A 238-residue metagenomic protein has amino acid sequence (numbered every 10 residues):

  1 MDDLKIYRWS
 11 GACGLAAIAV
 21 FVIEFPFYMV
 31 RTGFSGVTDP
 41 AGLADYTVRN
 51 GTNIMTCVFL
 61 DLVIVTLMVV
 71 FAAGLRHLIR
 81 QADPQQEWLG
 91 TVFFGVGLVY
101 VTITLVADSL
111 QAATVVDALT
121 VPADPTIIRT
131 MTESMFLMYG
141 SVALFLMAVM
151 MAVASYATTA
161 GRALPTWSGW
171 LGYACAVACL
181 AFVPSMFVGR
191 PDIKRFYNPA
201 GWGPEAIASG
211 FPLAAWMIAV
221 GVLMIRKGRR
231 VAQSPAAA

Functional and structural regions predicted by a protein language model:
M1-A238: Hydrophobic, aromatic-enriched alpha-helical segments typical of multi-pass transmembrane helices
